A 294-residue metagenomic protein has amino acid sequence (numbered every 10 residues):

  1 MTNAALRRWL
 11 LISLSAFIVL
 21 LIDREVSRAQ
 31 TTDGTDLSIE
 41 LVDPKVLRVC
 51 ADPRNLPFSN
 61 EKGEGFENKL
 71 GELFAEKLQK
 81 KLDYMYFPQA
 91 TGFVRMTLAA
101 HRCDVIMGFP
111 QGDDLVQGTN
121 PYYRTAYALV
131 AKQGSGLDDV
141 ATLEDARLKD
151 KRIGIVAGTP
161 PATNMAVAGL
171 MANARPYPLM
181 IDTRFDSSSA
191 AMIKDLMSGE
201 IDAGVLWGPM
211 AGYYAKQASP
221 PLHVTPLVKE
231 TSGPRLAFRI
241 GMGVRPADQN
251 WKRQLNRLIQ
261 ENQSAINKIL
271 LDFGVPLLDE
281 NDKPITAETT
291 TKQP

Functional and structural regions predicted by a protein language model:
I12-L21: Bacterial N-terminal signal peptides
D23-R28: Sec/Tat signal peptide C-region and signal peptidase I cleavage site
Q30-T32, G65-K77, G134-L137, A141-P160 (+1 more regions): Extended ligand-binding regions for polar small-molecule ligands
T31-D114, T183-D186, D272-F273: Extracytoplasmic small-molecule ligand-binding "clamshell" domains of the periplasmic binding protein/Venus flytrap
D52-P53, R124-G136, K216-I259, F273-P294: Periplasmic-binding protein-like
P53-P57, E61-E76, L129-S188, P209-M210: Bilobed "Venus flytrap"/periplasmic-binding protein-like clamshell domains and structurally analogous long
E72, E76, K81-R147, G158 (+2 more regions): Acidic, polar ligand-binding/catalytic clefts
Q79-K81, L98-G108, K151-R152, M192 (+3 more regions): Alpha-to-beta junction loops
